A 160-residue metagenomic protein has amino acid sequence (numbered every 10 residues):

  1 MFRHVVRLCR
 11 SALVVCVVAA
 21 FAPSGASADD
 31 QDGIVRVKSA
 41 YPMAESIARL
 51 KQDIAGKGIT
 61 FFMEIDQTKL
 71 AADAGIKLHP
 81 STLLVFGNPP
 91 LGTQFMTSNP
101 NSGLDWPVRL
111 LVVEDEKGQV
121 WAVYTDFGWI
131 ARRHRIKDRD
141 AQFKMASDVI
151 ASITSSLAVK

Functional and structural regions predicted by a protein language model:
M1-R7: N-terminal secretory signal peptides that target proteins for export/translocation
C9-P23: Bacterial N-terminal signal peptides
A26-G58: Terminal, regulation- and interaction-focused segments at domain boundaries
S39-I47, E64, I136-F143, S147: Solvent-exposed, acidic/flexible segments
A44-I47, K51, T68, S147-T154: Extracytoplasmic/secreted envelope proteins and their assembly/folding machinery, especially bacterial periplasmic
K51, A55-V108, V112: Compact, glycine-rich, soluble single-domain proteins
R109-I136: Beta-strand/loop substructures that line and gate deep hydrophobic ligand-binding cavities in soluble
F127-K160: C-terminal partner/receptor-binding element of secreted or periplasmic proteins
